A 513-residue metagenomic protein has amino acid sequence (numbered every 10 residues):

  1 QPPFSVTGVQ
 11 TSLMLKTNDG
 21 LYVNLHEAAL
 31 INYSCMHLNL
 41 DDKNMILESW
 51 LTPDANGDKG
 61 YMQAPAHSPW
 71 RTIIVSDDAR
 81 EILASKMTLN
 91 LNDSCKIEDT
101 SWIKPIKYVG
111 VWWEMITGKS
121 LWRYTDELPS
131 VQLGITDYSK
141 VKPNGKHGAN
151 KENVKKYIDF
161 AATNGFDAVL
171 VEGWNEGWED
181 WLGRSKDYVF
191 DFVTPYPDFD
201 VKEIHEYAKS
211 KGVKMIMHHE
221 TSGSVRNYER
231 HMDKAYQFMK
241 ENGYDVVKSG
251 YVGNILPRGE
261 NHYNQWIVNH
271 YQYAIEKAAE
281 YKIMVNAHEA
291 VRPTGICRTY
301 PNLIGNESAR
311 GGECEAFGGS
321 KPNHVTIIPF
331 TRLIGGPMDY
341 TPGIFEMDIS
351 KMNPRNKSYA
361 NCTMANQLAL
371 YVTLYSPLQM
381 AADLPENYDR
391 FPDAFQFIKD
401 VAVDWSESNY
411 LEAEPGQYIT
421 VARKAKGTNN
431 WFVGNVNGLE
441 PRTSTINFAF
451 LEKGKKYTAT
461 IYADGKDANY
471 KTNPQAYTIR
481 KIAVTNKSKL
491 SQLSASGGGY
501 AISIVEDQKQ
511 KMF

Functional and structural regions predicted by a protein language model:
Q1-E98: N-terminal accessory beta-strand-rich subdomains and adjacent acidic, glycine-rich linkers that precede catalytic cores
Q63-N164, A168: An acidic-aromatic substrate-binding cleft motif
A161, V285, T373, V433: Conserved, mostly hydrophobic/aromatic
G173-Y359, T363: Aromatic- and carboxylate-enriched substrate-binding clefts and catalytic-loop regions of carbohydrate-active enzymes
A365-E414, A501-S503: Catalytic cores of secreted or luminal carbohydrate-active enzymes
P415-K455, Y500-A501: Carbohydrate-binding surface patches
I461-K487: Solvent-exposed beta-strand/loop surfaces of large extracellular or lumenal domains
K481-F513: C-terminal beta-strand-rich structural cap/linker in extracellular carbohydrate-active enzymes
